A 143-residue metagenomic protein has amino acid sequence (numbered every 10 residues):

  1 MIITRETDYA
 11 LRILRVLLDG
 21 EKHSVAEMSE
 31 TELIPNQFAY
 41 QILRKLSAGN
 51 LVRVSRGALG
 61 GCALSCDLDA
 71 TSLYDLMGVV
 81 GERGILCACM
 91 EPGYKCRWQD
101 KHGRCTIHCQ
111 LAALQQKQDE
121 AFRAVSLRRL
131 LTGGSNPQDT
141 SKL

Functional and structural regions predicted by a protein language model:
I3-I34: N-terminal helix-turn-helix DNA-binding core of bacterial DNA-binding proteins
V25, T31, R56, S65 (+1 more regions): Solvent-exposed interaction patches of small proteins and small membrane subunits
M28, I42-G49: Basic amphipathic alpha-helical segments that dock to polyanions
Q37: Key DNA-contact positions within bacterial/archaeal DNA-binding proteins
G49-S65: Beta-hairpin "wing" of winged helix-turn-helix
S65-L143: Non-DNA-binding regulatory cores of transcription-related proteins, predominantly C-terminal effector-binding
